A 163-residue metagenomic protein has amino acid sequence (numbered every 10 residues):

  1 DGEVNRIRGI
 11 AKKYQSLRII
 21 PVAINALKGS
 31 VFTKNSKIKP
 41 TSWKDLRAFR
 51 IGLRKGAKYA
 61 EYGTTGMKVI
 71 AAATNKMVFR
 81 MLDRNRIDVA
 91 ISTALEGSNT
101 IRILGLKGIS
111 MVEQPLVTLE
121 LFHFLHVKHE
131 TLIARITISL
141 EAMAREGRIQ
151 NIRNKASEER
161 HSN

Functional and structural regions predicted by a protein language model:
D1, R18-I19, K44-D45, N75-L95 (+1 more regions): Short helices/loops that flank or line small-molecule/ion binding pockets
D1-D45, G56-Y59, E113-L116: Acidic, polar ligand-binding/catalytic clefts
V4-Q15, V89-S110, Q114-V117: A ligand-binding cleft/hinge motif common to bilobed small-molecule-binding domains
G9, K58, M77-V78, E96-G97 (+1 more regions): Alpha-helix capping/helix-boundary segments
N25-S30, R102-E141, R160-N163: Periplasmic-binding protein-like
N35-P40, R47-R50, K55, H123-R160: Extended ligand-binding regions for polar small-molecule ligands
T41, R50-T65, A94: Secondary-structure junction motif
M67-M81, M111-Q114: Short beta-strand-to-loop elements that line the ligand-binding cleft of bilobed periplasmic-binding protein-like
